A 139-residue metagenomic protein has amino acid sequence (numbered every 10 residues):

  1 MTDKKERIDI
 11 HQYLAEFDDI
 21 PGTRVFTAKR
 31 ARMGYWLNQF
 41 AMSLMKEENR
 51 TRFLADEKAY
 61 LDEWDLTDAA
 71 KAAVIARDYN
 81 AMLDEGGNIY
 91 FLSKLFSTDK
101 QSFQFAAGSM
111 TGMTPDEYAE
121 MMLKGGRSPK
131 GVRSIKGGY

Functional and structural regions predicted by a protein language model:
T2-Y139: Charged, low-complexity intrinsically disordered segments
